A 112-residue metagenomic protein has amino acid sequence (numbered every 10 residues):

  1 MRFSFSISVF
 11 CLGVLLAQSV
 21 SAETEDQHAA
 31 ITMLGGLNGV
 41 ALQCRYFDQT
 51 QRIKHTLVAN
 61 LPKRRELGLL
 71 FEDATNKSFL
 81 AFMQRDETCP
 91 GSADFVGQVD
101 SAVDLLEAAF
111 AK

Functional and structural regions predicted by a protein language model:
M1-F5: Positively charged n-region of N-terminal signal peptides that target proteins for export
I7, V40, Q84-R85: Secretory pathway export signals and precursors
I7-L15: Bacterial N-terminal signal peptides
A17-S19: N-terminal signal peptide c-region/cleavage motif recognized by signal peptidases
A22-L61: N-terminal secretory signal peptides
F47-K112: Compact alpha-helical subdomains of small soluble proteins
